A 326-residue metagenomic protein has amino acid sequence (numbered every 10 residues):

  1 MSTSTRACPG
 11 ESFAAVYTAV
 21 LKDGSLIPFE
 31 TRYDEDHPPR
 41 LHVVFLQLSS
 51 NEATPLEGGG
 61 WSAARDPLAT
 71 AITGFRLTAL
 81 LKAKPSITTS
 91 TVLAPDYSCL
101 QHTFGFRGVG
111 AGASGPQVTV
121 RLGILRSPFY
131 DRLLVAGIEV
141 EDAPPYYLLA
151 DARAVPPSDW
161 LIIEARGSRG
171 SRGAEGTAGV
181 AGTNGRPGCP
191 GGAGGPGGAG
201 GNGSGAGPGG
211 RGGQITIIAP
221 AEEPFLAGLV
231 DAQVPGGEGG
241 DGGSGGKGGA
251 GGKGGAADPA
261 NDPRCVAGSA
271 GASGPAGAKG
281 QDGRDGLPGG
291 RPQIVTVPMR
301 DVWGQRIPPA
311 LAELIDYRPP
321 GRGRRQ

Functional and structural regions predicted by a protein language model:
T5-E11, G110-G112: Short, solvent-exposed loop/linker segments at the N-terminal edge of repeated beta-sheet extracellular domains
P9-F29, V120-L122: Beta-strand-rich structural segments
I27-L56: Change to "...patches in solvent-exposed regions of secreted, membrane-anchored, or virion-exposed structural
E52-T70: Short, hydrophobic beta-strand segments
L68-T89: Short, aromatic- and glycine-rich surface loops/edge beta-strands on solvent-exposed regions
T88-D96: C-terminal edge beta-strand
P95-G115, L133-Y146, P157-Q214, L226-Q326: Glycine-centered low-complexity coil/loop motifs and glycine-rich tracts, especially the flexible linkers
R121-G123, R166, I218-P220, P235: Feature marks extracellular polysaccharide-active and adherence modules
